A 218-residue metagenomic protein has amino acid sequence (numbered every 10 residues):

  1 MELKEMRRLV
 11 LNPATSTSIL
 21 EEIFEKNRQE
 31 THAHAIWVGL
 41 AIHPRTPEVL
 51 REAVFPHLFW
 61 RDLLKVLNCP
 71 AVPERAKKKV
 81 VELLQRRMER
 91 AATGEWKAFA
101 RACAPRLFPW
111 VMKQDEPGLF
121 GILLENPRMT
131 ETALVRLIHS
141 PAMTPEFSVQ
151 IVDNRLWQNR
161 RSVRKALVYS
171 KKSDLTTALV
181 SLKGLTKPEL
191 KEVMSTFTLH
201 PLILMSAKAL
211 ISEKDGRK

Functional and structural regions predicted by a protein language model:
M1-K218: Alpha-helical scaffold segments
